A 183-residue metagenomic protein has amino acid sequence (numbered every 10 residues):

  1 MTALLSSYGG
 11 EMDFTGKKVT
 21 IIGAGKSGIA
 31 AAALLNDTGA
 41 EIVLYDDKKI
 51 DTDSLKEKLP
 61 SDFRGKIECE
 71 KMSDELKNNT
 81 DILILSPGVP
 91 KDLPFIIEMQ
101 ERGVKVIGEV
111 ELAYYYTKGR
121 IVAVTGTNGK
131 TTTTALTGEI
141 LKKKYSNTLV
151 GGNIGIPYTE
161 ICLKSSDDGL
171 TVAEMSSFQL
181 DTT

Functional and structural regions predicted by a protein language model:
T2-G108, L112: N-terminal leader/targeting and accessory segments in enzymes
D37, D74-N78, P87-T183: Phosphate-binding loop of NTP-binding sites
